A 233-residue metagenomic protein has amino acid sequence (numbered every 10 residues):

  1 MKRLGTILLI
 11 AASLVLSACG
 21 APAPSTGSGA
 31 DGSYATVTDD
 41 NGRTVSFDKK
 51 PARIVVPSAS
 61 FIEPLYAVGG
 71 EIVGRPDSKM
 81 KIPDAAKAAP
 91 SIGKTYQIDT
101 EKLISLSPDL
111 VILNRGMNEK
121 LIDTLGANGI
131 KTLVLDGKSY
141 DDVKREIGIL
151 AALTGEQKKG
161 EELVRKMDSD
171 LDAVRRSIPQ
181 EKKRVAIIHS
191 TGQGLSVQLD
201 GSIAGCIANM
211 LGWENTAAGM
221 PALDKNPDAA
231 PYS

Functional and structural regions predicted by a protein language model:
R3-G5, I10, S17-S60, K158-I188: Bacterial Sec-exported substrate-binding components of ABC uptake systems
V56-L106, L110-R115, T216: A short, structured surface patch at a secondary-structure boundary
A59-E63, S78-K81, G116-E119, K138-D142 (+2 more regions): Solvent-exposed loop/turn segments at secondary-structure junctions within structured extracellular/periplasmic domains
F61-P64, A88, D99, M117-L121 (+8 more regions): Stable alpha-helical elements in mature extracytoplasmic
K79-K81, V197-A229: Alpha-helical, coiled-coil/dimerization segments enriched in small aliphatic residues
I82-A85, M117-L153: Flexible loop/hinge segments that line or gate small-molecule binding clefts
T100-S107, A127-N128, A230-S233: Short helices/loops that flank or line small-molecule/ion binding pockets
K120, D136-I149, R184-I207: Extracytoplasmic ligand-binding site segments that recognize negatively charged/polar headgroups
